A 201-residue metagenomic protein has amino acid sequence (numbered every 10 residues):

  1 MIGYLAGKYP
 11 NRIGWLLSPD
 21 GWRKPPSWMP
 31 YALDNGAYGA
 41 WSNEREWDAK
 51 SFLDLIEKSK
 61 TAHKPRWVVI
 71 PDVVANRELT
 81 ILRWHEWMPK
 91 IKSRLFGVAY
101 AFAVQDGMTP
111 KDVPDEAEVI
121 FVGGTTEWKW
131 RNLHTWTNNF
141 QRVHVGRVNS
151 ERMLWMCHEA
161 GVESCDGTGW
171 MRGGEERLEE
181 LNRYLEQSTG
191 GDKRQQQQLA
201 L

Functional and structural regions predicted by a protein language model:
M1-W87, E176-L201: Non-catalytic, usually N-terminal nucleic-acid engagement modules in DNA/RNA processing proteins
G7-K8, G36-Y38, P71-A75, Q105-G107 (+3 more regions): Active-site beta-loop-alpha junctions enriched in small/polar residues
R12-I13, W28-M29, K64-P65, F96-G97 (+3 more regions): Glycine-enriched alpha-helix->loop->beta-strand junction motifs that scaffold or abut catalytic
D34, F102, C157: Conserved, mostly hydrophobic/aromatic
Y38, G124-E127, R131-N132, N139 (+1 more regions): Glycine-rich phosphate-binding active-site loops on the catalytic face of alpha/beta enzymes
E46-S51, T109-D115, V143, N149-G167 (+1 more regions): Catalytic cores of alpha/beta
A75-I91, T109-V113, K129-T135: N-terminal active-site wall of soluble small-molecule enzyme domains
F102-D106, E118, G123-L154, D166: Glycine-rich adenosine-cofactor-binding loop
